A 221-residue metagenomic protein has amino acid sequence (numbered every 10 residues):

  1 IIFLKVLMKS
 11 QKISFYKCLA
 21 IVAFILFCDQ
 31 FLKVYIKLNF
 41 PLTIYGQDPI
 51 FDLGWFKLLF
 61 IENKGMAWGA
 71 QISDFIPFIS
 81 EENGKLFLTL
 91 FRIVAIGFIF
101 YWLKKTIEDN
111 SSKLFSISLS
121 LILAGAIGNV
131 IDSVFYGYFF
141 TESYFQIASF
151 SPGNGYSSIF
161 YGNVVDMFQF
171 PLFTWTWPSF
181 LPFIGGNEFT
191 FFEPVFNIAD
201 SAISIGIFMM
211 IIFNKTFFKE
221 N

Functional and structural regions predicted by a protein language model:
I2-N221: Alpha-helical transmembrane bundles and membrane-interface segments of multipass inner-membrane proteins
